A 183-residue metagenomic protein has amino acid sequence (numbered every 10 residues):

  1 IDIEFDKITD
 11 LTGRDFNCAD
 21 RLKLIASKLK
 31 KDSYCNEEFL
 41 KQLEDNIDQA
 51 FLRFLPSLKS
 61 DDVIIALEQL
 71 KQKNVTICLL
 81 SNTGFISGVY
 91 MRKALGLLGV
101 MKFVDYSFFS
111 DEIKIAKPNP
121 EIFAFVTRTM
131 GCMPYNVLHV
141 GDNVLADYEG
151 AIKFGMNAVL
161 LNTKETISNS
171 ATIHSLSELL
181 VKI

Functional and structural regions predicted by a protein language model:
I1-E68, Q72-K73: N-terminal helical cap/lid subdomain that shapes the substrate entry/recognition surface in HAD-like hydrolases
I64, E68-K71, V75, L80-I183: Asp-based, Mg2+/Mn2+-dependent phosphohydrolase catalytic module
